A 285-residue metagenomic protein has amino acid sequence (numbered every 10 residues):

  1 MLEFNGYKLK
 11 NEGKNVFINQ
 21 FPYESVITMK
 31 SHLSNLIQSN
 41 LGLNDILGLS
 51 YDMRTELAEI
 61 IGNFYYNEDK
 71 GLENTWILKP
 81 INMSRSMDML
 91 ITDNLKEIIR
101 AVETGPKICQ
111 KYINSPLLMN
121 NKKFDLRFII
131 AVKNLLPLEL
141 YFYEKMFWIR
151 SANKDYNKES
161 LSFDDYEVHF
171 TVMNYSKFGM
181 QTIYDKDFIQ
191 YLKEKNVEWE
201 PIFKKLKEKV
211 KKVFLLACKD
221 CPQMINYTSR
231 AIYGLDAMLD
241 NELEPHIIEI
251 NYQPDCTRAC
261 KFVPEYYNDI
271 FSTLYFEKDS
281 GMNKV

Functional and structural regions predicted by a protein language model:
M1-T75, N82-S84, N94-E97: Conserved N-proximal alpha/beta basic substrate-recognition cap immediately N-terminal to, or forming the N-lobe
G71-N74, L78-I232, D240-I247, N251-Q253 (+1 more regions): Catalytic core of tubulin tyrosine ligase-like
D236: A donor-sugar binding/catalytic signature common to diverse glycosyltransferases and related nucleotide-sugar
D255-R258: Eukaryotic low-complexity, acidic/Ser/Thr/Pro-rich regulatory regions of large signaling scaffolds and adaptors
